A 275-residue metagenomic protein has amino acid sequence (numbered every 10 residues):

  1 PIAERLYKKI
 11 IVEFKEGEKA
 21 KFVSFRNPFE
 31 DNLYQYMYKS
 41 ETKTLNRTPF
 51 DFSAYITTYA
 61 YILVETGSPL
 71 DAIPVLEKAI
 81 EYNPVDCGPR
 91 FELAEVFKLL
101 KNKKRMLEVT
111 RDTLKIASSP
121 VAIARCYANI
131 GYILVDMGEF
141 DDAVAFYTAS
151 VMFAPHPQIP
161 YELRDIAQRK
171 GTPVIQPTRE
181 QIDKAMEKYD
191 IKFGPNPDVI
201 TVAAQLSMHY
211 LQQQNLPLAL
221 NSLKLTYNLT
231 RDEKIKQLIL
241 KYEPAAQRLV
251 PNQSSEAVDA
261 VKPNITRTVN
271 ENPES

Functional and structural regions predicted by a protein language model:
P1, P69, K103, F140 (+1 more regions): TPR-repeat structural position
I10, L45, A79, D112-I116 (+2 more regions): Canonical positions in the second alpha-helix
K15, P84, S118-V121, A154-P155 (+2 more regions): Short coil turns that delineate tetratricopeptide repeat
F29-R47, K101-E108, Y132-D142, A167-F193 (+1 more regions): Alpha-helical linker/edge segments of TPR/alpha-solenoid repeat scaffolds and analogous pre-/post-domain helices
Y55, P89, I123-C126, I159-P160 (+2 more regions): TPR alpha-solenoid repeat register
Y61, E95, N129-Y132, D165-I166 (+2 more regions): Residue-level recognition of tetratricopeptide repeat
